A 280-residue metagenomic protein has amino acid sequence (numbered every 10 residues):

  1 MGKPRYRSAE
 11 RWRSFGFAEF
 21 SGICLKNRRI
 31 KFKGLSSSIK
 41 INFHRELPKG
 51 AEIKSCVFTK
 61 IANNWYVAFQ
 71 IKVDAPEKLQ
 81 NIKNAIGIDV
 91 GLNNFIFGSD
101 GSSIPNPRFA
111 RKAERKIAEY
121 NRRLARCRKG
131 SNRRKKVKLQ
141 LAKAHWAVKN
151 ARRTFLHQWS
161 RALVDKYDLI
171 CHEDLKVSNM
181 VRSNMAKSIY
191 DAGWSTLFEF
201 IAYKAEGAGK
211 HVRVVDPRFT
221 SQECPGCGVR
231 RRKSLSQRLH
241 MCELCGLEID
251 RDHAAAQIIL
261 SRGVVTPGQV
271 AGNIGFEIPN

Functional and structural regions predicted by a protein language model:
M1-K3, D74-K78, E206-R213: Active-site phosphate-binding and catalytic loops of NTP-dependent enzymes
M1-T59: Acidic carboxylate diad motif detector
N27-K31, A62-A68, Q237-L239: A generic structural signal for beta-strand entry/edge sites
R28-G34, N94-G98, H240-M241: Short polybasic amphipathic segments
K33-E52, Q80-K83, S103-A110, I249-R251: Short amphipathic beta-strand/extended segments with alternating polar/hydrophobic composition
L35, Q70, S99-G101, A254 (+1 more regions): Surface loops and adjacent helix of pleckstrin homology
E52-S55, K60-F198, T266-N280: Substrate-contacting helices/loops that form the catalytic groove of nucleic-acid and nucleotide-polymer processing
S188, A192-N280: Positively charged, low-complexity nucleic-acid-binding target-recognition regions
